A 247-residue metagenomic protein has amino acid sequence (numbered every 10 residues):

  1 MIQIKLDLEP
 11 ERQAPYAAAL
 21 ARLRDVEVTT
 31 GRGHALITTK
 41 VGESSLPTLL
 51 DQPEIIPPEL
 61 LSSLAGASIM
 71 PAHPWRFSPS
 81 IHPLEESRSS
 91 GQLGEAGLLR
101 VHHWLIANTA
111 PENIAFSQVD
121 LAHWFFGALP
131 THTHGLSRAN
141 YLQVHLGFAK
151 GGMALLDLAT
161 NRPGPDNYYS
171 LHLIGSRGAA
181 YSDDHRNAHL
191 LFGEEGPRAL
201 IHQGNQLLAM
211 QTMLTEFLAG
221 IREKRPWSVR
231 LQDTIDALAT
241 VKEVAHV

Functional and structural regions predicted by a protein language model:
M1-T38: N-terminal Rossmann-like dinucleotide-binding module
I2-E9, L23, G42, L46-L49 (+1 more regions): A contiguous active-site-proximal alpha/beta segment in oxidoreductase catalytic domains
L8, Q13, N113-N187, Q211-R225: Contiguous beta-strand/loop segments that form the cofactor/metal-binding neighborhood of enzyme cores
Q13-R24, L61-L64, A115, V119: Short, aromatic/basic amphipathic alpha-helical patches
A17, E85, H123, H145 (+2 more regions): Non-transmembrane alpha-helical segments in soluble domains of secreted/periplasmic/extracellular proteins
T29-A35, T133-H134, S228-R230, V247: Short, hydrophobic secondary-structure boundary micro-motifs
L98-H102, H134-L136, Q203: Short amphipathic
L171, R177-V247: C-terminal active-site/capping subdomain that shapes the small-molecule cofactor and substrate pocket of enzyme
